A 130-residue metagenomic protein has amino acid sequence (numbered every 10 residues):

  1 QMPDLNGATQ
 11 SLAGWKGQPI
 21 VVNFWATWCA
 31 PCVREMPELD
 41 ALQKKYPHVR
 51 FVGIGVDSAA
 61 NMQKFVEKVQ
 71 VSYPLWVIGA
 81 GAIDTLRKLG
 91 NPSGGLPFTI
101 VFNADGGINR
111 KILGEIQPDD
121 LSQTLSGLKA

Functional and structural regions predicted by a protein language model:
Q1-L12: N-terminal "domain-start" segment that seeds a small globular fold
L5, W15, A104: Short, ordered coil/turn segments that flank beta-strands lining enzyme active or ligand-binding pockets
S11-A30: Short active-site neighborhood of thiol/selenol oxidoreductases, capturing the structured segment around
W15-Q18, H48, V71-S72: Active-site acidic short loop of glycosyltransferases
V22, V52, W76: Rossmann-like NAD(H)/NADP(H) cofactor-binding core
V33-Q70, A80-L86: Structural microenvironment flanking redox-active thiols in thiol-disulfide oxidoreductases
E67-Y73, I78-S126: Thiol/disulfide oxidoreductase modules built on the thioredoxin-like
